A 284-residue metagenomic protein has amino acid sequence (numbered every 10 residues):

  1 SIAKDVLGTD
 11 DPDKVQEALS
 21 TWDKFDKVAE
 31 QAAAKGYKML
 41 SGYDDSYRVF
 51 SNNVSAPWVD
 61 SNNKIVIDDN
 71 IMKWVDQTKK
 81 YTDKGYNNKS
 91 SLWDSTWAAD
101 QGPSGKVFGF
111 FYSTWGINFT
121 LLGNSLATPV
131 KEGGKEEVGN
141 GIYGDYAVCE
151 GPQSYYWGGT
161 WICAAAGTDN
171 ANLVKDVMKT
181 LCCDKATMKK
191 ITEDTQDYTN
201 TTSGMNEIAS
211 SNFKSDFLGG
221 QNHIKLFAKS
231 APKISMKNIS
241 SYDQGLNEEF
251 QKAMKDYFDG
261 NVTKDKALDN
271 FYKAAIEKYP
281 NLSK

Functional and structural regions predicted by a protein language model:
S1-A3, I117, T187: A generic structural signal for short hydrophobic patches within well-formed alpha-helices
S1-S46, V59-L92, A166-N172, V262-K266 (+1 more regions): Helix-loop-helix "hinge/cap" segment bordering the ligand-binding cleft or interdomain interface
D5, G245, E249-G260: Solvent-exposed, amphipathic alpha-helical segments
D5-E17, G123-G139, S211-F217: Charged, glycine/proline-rich intrinsically disordered loops and linkers
L7-P12, S55-K64, W157-I162, A231-S235: Flexible glycine/proline-enriched surface loops and loop-helix/loop-strand junctions
A33-Y43, C183-T195, E277-K284: Bilobed periplasmic-binding protein-like "clamshell/Venus-flytrap" ligand-binding domains
S46-V54, M72-D176: Extracytoplasmic/periplasmic substrate-binding proteins
T120-S125, P152-K252: C-terminal lobe and pocket-closing loops of periplasmic/extracytoplasmic Venus-flytrap solute-binding proteins
